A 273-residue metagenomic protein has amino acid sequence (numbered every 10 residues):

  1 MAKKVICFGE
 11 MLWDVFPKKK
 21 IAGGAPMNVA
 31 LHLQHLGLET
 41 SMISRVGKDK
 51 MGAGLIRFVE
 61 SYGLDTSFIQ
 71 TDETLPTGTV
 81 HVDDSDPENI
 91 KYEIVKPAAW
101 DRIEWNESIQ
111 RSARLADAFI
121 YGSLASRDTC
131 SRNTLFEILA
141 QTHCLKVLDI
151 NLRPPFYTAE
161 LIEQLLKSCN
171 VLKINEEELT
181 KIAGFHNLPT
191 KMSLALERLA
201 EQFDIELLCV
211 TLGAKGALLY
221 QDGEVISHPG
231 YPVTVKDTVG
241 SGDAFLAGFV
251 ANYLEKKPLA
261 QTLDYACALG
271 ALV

Functional and structural regions predicted by a protein language model:
M1-D65, I69, V235-K236: Glycine-rich phosphate/adenosyl-contacting loop at the front of the ribokinase-like
K3, T190-V273: Conserved phosphate-binding/catalytic region of the ribokinase-like
L38-T40, T66, K146, L208 (+1 more regions): Hydrophobic anchor at the start of a short beta-strand that flanks the dinucleotide cofactor-binding loop
E39-S123: Conserved N-terminal subdomain of the carbohydrate kinase-like
R111-S112, Q164-L165, E201: Structural alpha-helical scaffold elements that stabilize or flank donor/cofactor-binding regions in carbohydrate
A118, G122-L194, G216-A217: Conserved beta-alpha-beta core of the PfkB/ribokinase-like small-molecule kinase fold
